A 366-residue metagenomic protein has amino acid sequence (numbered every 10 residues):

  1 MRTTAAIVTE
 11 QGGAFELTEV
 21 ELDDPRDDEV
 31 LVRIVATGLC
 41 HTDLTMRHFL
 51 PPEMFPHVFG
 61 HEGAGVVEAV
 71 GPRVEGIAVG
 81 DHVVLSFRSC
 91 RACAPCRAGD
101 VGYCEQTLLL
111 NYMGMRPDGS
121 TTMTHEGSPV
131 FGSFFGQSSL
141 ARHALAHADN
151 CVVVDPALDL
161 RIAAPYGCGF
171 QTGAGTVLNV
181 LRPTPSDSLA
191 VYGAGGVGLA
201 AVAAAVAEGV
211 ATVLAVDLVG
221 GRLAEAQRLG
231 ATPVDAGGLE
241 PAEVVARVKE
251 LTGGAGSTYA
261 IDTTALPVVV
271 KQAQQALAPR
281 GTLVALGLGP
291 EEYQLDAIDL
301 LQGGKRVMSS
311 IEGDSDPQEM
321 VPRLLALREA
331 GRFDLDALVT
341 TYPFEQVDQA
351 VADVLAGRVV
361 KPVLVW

Functional and structural regions predicted by a protein language model:
M1, K271, Q275, P279 (+1 more regions): C-terminal hydrophobic helical "lid"/dimerization subdomain of Rossmann-like NAD(P)H-dependent oxidoreductases
T4, S188, A211-V213, T282 (+1 more regions): Residues at the starts of beta-strands that form the adenosine-phosphate
E21-L22, M54-G60, G132-G136, R142-H143 (+1 more regions): Short Gly/Pro-enriched turn/cap motifs at secondary-structure boundaries
D23-T37, L50-R97, G102, V153-L158: Glycine-rich beta-strand-centered segment in the early N-terminal region that forms part of a ligand/cofactor-binding
D27, G76-V79, T172, P185 (+1 more regions): Short, flexible surface segments
F87-D149: Cysteine-cluster motifs in flexible loop/terminal segments that predominantly coordinate metals
R142, D149-C151, D155-G238: Mid-domain Rossmann-like dinucleotide-binding core that forms the NAD(H)/NADP(H) cofactor-binding site
L181-P185, A207, G220-R306: Glycine-rich cofactor phosphate-binding loops and adjacent beta1-alpha1 units of small-molecule cofactor enzyme domains
